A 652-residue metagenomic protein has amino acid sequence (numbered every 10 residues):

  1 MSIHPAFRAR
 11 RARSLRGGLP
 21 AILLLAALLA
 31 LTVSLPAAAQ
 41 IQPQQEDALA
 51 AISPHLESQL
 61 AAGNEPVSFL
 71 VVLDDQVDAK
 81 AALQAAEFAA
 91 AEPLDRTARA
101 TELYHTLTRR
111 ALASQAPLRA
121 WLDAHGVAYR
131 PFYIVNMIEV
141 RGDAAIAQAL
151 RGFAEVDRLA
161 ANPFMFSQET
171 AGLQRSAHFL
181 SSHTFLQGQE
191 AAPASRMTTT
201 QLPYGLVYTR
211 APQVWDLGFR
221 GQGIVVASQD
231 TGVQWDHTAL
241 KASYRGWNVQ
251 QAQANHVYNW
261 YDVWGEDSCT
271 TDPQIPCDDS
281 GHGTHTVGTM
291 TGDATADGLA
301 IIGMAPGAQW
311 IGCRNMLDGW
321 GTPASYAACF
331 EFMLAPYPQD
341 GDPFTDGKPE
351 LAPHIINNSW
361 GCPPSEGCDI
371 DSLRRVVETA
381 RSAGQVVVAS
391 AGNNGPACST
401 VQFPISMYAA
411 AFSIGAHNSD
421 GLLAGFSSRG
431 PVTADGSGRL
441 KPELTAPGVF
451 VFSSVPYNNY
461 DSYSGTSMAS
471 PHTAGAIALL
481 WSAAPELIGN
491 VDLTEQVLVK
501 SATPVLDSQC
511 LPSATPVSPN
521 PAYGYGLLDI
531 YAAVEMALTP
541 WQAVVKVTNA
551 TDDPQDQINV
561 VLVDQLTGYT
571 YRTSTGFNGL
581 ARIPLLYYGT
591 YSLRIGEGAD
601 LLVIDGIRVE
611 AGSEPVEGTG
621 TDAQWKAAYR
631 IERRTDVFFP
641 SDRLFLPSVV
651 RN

Functional and structural regions predicted by a protein language model:
I41-H183: Inhibitory N-terminal propeptides of secreted protease zymogens
Q42-P43, E102, F153-V225, T238-K241 (+1 more regions): Protease zymogen maturation seam
Q42-P43, L60-P66, A82-L83, R158 (+8 more regions): Subtilisin-like serine protease catalytic core
H55, P203, F344-N357, S482-Q542 (+3 more regions): C-terminal subdomain of the subtilisin-like protease fold in secreted/lumenal serine endopeptidases
W215, R220-Q222, D293-D297, G312-A410 (+3 more regions): Substrate-binding/access-modulating region of protease and related hydrolase catalytic domains
N255-C269, C277, P338, S419-P471 (+1 more regions): Catalytic-core environment of secreted peptidases
V287-M290, I311-G319, T400, G448-S518: Hydrolase catalytic cores
D564-L585: Short, acidic Ser/Thr/Gly-rich low-complexity loop/linker segments typical of extracellular and cell-surface proteins
